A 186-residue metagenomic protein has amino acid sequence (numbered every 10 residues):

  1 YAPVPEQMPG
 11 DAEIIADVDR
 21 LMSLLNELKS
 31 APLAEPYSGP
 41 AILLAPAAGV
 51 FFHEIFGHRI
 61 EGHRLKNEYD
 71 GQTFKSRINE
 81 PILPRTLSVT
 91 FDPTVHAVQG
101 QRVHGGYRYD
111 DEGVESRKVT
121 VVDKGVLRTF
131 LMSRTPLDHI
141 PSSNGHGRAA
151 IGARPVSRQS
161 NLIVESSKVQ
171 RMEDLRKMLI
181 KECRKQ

Functional and structural regions predicted by a protein language model:
Y1-I60, L83, R128-T129: Internal alpha/beta scaffold segment
L21-L33, I55-R64, E68-Y69, T73 (+3 more regions): Structural signal for hydrophobic packing residues in well-ordered secondary-structure cores of soluble enzyme domains
P40-G71, S142-A149, V156-S157: Short N-terminal signal/transit or membrane-insertion segments and the immediately adjacent low-complexity/disordered
K66, K75-Q186: Dual-mode signal for accessory low-complexity, basic/Gly-rich regions
